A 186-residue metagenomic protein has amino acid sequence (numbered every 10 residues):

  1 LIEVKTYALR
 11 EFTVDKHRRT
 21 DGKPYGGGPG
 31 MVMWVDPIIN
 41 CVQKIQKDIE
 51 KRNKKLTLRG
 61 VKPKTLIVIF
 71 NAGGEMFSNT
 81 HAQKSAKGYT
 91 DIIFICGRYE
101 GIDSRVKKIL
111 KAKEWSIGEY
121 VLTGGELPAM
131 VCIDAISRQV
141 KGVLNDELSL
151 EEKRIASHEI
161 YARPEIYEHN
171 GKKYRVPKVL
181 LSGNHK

Functional and structural regions predicted by a protein language model:
L1-Q46, S182, K186: N-terminal nucleotide/polyanion-binding subdomain common to many enzyme families
K5-Y7, L66-V68, I92-I93, K113-W115: Hydrophobic/aromatic beta-strand patches that form the interior of the parallel beta-sheet core in alpha/beta enzyme
L9, F70-G73, C96-R98, G118 (+2 more regions): Fold-independent oxyanion-binding glycine-rich loops and adjacent beta-strand/coil segments at enzyme active sites
H17, S78-H81, R105-K107: Short, well-ordered secondary-structure micro-motifs
W34-C96: S-adenosyl-L-methionine/SAH cofactor-binding core of RNA-modifying enzymes
I102-L150: Structured adenosyl-cofactor binding patch, chiefly the S-adenosyl-L-methionine
L127, Q139-K178: Internal, active-site/partner-interface "lid" segment
I136, V179-S182: GST superfamily/GST-like fold recognition
